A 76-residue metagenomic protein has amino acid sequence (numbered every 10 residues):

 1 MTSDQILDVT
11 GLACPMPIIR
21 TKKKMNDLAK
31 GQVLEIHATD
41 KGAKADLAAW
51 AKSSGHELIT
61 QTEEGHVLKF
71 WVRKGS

Functional and structural regions predicted by a protein language model:
S3-T10: Short amphipathic
Q5, L34, L68-F70: Conserved beta-strand core positions
I6, P15-M16, E64: Low-complexity, intrinsically disordered short peptide segments enriched in small/polar/basic residues
P15-E57: Amphipathic, hydrophobic secondary-structure cores in small proteins
A48-S76: C-terminal structural segments of small proteins and small subunits
